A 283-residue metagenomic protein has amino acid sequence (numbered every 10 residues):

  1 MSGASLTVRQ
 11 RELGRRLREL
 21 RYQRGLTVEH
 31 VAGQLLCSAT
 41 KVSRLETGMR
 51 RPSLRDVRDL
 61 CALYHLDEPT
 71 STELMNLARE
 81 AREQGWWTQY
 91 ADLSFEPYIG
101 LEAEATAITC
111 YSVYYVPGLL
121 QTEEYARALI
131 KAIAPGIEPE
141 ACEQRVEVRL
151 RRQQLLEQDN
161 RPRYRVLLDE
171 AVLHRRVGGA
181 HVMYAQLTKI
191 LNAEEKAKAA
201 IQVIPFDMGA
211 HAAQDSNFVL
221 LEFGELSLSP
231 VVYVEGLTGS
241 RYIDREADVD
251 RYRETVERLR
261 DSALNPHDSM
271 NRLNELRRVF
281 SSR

Functional and structural regions predicted by a protein language model:
S2-R15, E19, Q23, E29-G33 (+3 more regions): Interdomain hinge/linker segments and adjacent boundary elements that couple functional modules
L36, N76, G209: Positions that flank functional sites
C37, W86-W87, F218: Tryptophan-centered motif/residue detector
L167, G179-R283: C-terminal regulatory/effector modules of DNA-binding transcriptional regulators
